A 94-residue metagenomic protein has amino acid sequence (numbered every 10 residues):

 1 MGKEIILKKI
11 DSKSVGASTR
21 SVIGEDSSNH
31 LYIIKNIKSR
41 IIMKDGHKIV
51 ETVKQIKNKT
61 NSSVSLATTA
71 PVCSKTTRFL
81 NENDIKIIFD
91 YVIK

Functional and structural regions predicted by a protein language model:
M1, V50-T52, P71: Residue-level detector of functional hotspots within protein domains
M1-D26, K44-D45: Active-site metal-binding core of divalent-cation-utilizing nuclease and nuclease-like domains
M1-K3, Q55-T60: N-terminal leader/targeting helix
V22-T52, I56: Conserved catalytic cores of phosphodiester-cleaving nucleases, focusing on short active-site segments
N29-Y32, T60-L66: Hydrophobic beta-strand segments of well-ordered beta-sheets in folded domains
S62-K94: Short, compact, well-ordered microdomains
